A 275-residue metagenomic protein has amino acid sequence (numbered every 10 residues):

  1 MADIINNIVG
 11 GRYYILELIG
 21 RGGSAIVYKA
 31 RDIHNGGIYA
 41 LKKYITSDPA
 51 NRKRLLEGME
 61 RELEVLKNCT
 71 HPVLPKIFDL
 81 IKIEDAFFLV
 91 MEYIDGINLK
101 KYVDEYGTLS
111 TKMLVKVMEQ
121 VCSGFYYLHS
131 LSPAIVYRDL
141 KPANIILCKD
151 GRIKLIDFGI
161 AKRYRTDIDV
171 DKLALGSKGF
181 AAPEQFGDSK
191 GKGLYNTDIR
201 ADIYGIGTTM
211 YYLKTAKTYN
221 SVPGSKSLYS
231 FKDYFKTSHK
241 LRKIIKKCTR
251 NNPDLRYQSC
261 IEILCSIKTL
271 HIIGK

Functional and structural regions predicted by a protein language model:
L16-G22, V27: Protein kinase glycine-rich loop
K42-S47: Conserved beta3-strand ATP-binding lysine motif
D48-N68: AlphaC helix of the eukaryotic protein kinase fold
D79-L80: A short, aromatic-enriched beta-strand patch in the conserved N-lobe beta-sheet of the protein kinase catalytic domain
E84-N98, Y102: Conserved short submotifs of the Hanks-type protein kinase catalytic core that shape the nucleotide-binding pocket
V117-M118: Activation segment signature within eukaryotic-like protein kinase domains
S123-I135: Protein kinase catalytic-loop region centered on the HRD/HxD motif
